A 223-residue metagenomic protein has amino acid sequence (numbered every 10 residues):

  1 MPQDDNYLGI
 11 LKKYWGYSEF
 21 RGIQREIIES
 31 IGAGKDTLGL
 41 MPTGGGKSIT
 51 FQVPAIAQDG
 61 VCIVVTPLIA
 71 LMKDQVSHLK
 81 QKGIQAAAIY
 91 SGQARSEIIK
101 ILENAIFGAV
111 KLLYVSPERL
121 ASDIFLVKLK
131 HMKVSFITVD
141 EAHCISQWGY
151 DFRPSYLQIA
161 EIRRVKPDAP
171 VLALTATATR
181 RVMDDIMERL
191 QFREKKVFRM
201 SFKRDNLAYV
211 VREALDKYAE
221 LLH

Functional and structural regions predicted by a protein language model:
P2-P42: Conserved pre-motif I regulatory segment
A33-G39, G60-V61, A109-K111, A169-P170: Pre-Walker A (Motif I) flank of P-loop NTPase domains
G34-V53, I63-T66: Walker A/P-loop
Q52, A94-F136, I145-Y150: Conserved helix/coil segment N-terminal to the catalytic DExD/H
G60-K82, Q93, E97, S116 (+1 more regions): Conserved Walker A/P-loop ATP-binding site and its immediately adjacent core in helicase/helicase-like ATPase domains
G83-Q93, E194-S201: Conserved RecA-like helicase motor-core motifs
K130-M200, K217-Y218: Post-DEXD/H (motif II) to motif III coupling segment of the RecA-like Helicase ATP-binding lobe
A208-H223: Conserved interdomain hinge at the start of the Helicase C-terminal
